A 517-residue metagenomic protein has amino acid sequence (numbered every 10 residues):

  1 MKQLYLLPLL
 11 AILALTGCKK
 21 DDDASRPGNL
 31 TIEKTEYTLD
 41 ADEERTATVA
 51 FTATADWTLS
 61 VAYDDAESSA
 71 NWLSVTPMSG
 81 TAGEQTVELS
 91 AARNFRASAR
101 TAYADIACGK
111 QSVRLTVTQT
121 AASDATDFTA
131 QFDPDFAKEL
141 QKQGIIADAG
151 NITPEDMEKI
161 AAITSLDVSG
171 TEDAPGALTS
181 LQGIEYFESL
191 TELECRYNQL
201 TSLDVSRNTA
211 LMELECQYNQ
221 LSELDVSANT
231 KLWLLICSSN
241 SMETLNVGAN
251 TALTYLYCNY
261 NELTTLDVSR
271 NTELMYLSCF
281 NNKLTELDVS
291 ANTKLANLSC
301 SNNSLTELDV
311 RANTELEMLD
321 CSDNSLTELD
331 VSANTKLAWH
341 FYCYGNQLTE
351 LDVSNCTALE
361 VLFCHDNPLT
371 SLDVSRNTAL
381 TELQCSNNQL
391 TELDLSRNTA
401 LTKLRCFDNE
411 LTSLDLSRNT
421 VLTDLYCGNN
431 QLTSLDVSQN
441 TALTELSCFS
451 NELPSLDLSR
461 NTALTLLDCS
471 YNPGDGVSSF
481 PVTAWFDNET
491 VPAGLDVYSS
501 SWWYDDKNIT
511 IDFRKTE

Functional and structural regions predicted by a protein language model:
Q3-T38, G109-T129: Bacterial Sec-dependent N-terminal signal peptides
N29, T54-E88: Surface-exposed binding patches on compact interaction domains or structured appendages
V87, A97-K110: A short beta-strand micro-motif common to beta-rich folds, especially ectodomain repeats
A149-L203, N208: LRR N-terminal entry segment and analogous cap-like coil->beta motifs
I163-S169, L193-C195, M212-C216, L235-C237 (+11 more regions): Conserved hydrophobic beta-strand positions in leucine-rich repeat
L181-I184, L203-V205, L224, L245 (+12 more regions): Canonical leucine-rich repeat
L453-E517: Leucine-rich solenoid repeat scaffolds
